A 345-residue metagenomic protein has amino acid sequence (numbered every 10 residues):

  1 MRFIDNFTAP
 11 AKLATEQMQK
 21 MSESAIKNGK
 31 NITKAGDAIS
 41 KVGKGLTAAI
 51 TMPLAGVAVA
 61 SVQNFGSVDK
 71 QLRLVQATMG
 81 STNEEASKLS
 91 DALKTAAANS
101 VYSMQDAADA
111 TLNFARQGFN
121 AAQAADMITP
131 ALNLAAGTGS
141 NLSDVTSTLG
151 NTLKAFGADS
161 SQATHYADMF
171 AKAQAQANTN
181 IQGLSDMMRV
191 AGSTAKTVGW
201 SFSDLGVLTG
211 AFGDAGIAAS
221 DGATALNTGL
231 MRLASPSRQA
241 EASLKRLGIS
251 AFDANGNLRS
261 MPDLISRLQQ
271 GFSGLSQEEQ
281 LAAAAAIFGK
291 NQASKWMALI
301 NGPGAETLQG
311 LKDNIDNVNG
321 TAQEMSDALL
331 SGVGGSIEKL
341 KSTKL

Functional and structural regions predicted by a protein language model:
F3, T15-M18, T47-A98, D109-Q117 (+9 more regions): Small-residue helix-packing and pore-constriction motifs in hydrophobic alpha-helices
F7-T33: Membrane-active amphipathic alpha-helices
T8, A215, A219-S220, S273-G274: Short beta-strands and strand-coil junctions in structured, solvent-facing domains, enriched
A25-T51: Membrane-penetrating hydrophobic segments
I32, A96-Q105: Short amphipathic helix-turn modules centered on a small-residue break
F252, R259, S266-L345: Hydrophobic, often aromatic-rich secondary-structure segments at membrane interfaces
